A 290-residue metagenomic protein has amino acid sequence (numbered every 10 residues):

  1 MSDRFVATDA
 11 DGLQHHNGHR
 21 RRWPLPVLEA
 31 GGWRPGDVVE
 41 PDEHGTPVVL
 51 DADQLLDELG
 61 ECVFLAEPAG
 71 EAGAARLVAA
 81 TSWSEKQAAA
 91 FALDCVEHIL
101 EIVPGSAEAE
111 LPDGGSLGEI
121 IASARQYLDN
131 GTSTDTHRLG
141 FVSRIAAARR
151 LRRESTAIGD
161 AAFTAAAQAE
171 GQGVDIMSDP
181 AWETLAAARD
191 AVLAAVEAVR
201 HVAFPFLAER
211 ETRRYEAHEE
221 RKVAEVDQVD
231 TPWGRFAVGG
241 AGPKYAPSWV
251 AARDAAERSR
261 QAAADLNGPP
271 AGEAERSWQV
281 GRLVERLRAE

Functional and structural regions predicted by a protein language model:
M1-E290: Short, glycine-biased loop/turn motifs at secondary-structure junctions and in low-complexity Ser/Thr/Pro-rich termini
